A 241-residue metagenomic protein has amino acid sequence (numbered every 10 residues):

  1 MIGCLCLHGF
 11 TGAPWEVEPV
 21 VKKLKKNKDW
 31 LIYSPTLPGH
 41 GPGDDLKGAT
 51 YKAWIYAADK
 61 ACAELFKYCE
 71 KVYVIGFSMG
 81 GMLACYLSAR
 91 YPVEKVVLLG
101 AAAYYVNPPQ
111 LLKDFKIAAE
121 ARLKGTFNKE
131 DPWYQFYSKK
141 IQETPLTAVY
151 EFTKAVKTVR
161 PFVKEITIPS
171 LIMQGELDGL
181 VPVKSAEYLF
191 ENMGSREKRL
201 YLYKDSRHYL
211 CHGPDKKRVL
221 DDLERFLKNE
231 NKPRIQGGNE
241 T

Functional and structural regions predicted by a protein language model:
T11-K22: The serine-hydrolase catalytic nucleophile loop
N27-G43: Conserved alpha/beta-hydrolase
G76-G80, A84: Gly/Ala-rich beta-loop-alpha elbow adjacent to hydrolase catalytic centers
V93-L123: Flexible "cap/lid" loop of the alpha/beta hydrolase fold
I166, I172-Q174, D178: Short beta-strand/loop motif that positions the catalytic acidic residue of the alpha/beta-hydrolase fold
I168, P182-E191: Short alpha-helix in the alpha/beta-hydrolase fold that links the catalytic acid
E191-Y209: Catalytic histidine neighborhood in serine/cysteine hydrolases with alpha/beta-hydrolase-type architecture
D205-T241: Catalytic active-site module of serine/aspartate enzymes centered on a nucleophile-bearing elbow/loop
